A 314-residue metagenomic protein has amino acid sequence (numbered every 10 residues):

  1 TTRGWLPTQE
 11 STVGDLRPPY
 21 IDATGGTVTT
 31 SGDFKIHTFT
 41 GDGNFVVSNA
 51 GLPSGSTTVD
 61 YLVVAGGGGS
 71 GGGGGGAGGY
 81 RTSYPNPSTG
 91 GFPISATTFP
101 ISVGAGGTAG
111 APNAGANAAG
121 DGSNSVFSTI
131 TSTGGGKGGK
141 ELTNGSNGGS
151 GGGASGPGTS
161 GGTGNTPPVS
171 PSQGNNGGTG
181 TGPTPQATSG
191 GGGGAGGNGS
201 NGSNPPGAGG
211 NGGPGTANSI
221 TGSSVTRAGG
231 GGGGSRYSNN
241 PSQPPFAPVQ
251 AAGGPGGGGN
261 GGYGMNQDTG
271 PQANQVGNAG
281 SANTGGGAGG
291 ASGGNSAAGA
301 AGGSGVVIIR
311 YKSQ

Functional and structural regions predicted by a protein language model:
T1-R3: Short beta-strand segments and strand-loop junctions that repeat across beta-rich extracellular domains
T12-Q314: Low-complexity, glycine/proline-biased repetitive segments and flexible coils/loops
